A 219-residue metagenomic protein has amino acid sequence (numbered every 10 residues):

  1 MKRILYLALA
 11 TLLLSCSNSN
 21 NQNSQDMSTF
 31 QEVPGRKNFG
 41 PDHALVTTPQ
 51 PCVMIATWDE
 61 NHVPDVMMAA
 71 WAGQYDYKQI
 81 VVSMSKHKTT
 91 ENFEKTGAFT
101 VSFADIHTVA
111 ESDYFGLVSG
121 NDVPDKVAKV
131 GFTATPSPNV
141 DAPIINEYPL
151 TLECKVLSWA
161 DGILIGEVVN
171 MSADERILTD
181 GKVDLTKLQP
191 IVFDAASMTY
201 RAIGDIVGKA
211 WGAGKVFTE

Functional and structural regions predicted by a protein language model:
K2-L7: Sec-dependent signal peptide recognition, specifically the positively charged N-region followed immediately by
A10-T11: Short, linear, compositionally biased motifs with a strong N-terminal bias
L14-S15: C-terminal motif of bacterial Sec signal peptides marking the signal peptidase cleavage site
N18: Intrinsically disordered, low-complexity polar regions and short flexible loop motifs
Q22-E219: Basic, polyanion-binding surface patches
